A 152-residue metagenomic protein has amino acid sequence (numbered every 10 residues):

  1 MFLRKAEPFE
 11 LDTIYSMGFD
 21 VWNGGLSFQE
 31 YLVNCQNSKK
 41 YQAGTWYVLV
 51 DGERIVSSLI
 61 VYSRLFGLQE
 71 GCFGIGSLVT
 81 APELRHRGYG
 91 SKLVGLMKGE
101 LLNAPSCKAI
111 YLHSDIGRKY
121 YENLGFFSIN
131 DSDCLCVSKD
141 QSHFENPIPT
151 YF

Functional and structural regions predicted by a protein language model:
M1-V56, G74, S132, S142-F152: Short amphipathic alpha-helix that is part of the acyltransferase structural core
A6, L112-H113: Small/polar loops that bind or transfer phosphate-bearing groups
L49, V61-Y62, T80: GNAT/GCN5-related N-acetyltransferase fold signature
L65-C72: A short, polar/charged loop-to-alpha-helix boundary motif
I75-H86: A short, internal acetyl-CoA/4′-phosphopantetheine-binding micro-motif in the GNAT/acyltransferase core
L84-L96: Conserved acetyl-CoA pyrophosphate-binding loop and the N-cap/start of the following alpha-helix in GNAT-like
N103-K108, S114-S138: Conserved active-site alpha-helix within GNAT-family acetyltransferase domains
